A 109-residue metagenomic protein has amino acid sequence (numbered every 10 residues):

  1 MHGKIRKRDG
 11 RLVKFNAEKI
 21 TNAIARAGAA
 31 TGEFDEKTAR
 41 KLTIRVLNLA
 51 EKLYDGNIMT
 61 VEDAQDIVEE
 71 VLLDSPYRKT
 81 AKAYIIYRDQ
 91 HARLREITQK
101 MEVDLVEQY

Functional and structural regions predicted by a protein language model:
M1-Y109: Extended catalytic cores of very large enzyme megasubunits
